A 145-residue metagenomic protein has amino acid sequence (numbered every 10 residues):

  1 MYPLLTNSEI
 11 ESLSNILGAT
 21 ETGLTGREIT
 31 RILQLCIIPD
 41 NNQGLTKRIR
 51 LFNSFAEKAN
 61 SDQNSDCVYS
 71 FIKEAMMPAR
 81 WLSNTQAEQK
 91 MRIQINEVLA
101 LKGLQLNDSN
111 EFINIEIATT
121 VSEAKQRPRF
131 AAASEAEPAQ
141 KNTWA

Functional and structural regions predicted by a protein language model:
M1-T119: Charged interaction/catalytic cores of defense and host-pathogen modules
Q105-A145: Charged alpha-helical initiation segments
